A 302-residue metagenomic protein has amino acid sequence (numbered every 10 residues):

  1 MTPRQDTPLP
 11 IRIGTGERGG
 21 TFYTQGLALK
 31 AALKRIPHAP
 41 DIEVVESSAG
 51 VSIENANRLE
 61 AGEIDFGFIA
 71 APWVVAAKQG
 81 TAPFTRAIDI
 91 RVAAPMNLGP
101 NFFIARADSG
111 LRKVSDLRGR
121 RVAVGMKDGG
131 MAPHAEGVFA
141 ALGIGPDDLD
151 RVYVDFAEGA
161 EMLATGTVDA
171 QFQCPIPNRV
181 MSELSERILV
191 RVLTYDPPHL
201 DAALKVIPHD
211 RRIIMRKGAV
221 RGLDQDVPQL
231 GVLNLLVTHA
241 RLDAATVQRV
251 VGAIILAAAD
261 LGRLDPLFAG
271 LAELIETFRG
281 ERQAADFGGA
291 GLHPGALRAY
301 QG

Functional and structural regions predicted by a protein language model:
M1-P8: Short, low-complexity disordered leader/linker segments with a strong preference for bacterial N-terminal type II
P8, V51, A61, A87-I88 (+3 more regions): Extracytoplasmic
P8-I36, I42-A49, G99-T165, D265 (+3 more regions): Bilobed "Venus flytrap"/periplasmic-binding protein-like clamshell domains and structurally analogous long
E43, S48-G67: Divalent cation-coordinating acidic motifs and surrounding scaffolds that mediate Ca2+/Mg2+/Mn2+/Zn2+-dependent binding
A61-L98, D108, N178-R179: Acidic, polar ligand-binding/catalytic clefts
A71-W73, T81-A82, S109, P146-D243: Pocket-lining segment of extracytoplasmic ligand-binding domains
R121-G137, H209-R279: Ligand-binding clefts/hinges and TM-proximal coupling segments of bilobed small-molecule sensing domains
V154, E158, T165-G166, P175-I188 (+4 more regions): An extracytoplasmic/periplasmic, membrane-proximal ligand-sensing/linker region
